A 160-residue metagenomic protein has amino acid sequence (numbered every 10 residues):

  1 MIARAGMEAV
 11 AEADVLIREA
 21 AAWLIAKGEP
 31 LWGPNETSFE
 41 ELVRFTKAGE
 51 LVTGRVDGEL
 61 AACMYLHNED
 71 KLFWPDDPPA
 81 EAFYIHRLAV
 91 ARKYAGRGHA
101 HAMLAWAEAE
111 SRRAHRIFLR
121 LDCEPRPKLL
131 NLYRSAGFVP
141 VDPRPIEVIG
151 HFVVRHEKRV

Functional and structural regions predicted by a protein language model:
M1-V15: A short beta-loop-alpha structural element at the N-terminal edge of CoA-dependent acyl/N-acetyltransferase catalytic
M7, R18-K93, L104-W106: Acetyl-CoA-dependent GNAT
E12, A102-M103, K128: Charged catalytic carboxylate motif
L16-A20, E110, L132, A136: Alpha-helical interaction/dimerization surfaces of two-component signaling modules
A82-F83, I117-L130, R134-A136, D142-V160: C-terminal "cap" of GNAT-fold acetyltransferases
V90, G96-A109, R134-S135: Conserved acetyl-CoA-binding loop-helix of GNAT-fold acetyltransferases
L104, S111-D122: Conserved GNAT acetyl-CoA-binding A-motif
